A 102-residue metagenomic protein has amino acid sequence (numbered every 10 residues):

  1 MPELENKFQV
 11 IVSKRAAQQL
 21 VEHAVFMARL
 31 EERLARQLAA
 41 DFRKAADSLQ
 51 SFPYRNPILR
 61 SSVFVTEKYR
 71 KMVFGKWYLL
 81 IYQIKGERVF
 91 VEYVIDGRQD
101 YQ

Functional and structural regions predicted by a protein language model:
M1-D41: Arg/Lys-rich, positively charged N-terminal/basic patches that mediate binding to nucleic acids
E3, F74-Q102: Enriched for short, Lys/Arg-rich terminal
A24, P53, I95: Short, flexible helix/strand-to-coil boundary loops that buttress conserved ligand/catalytic motifs in alpha/beta
A24, R43-Q50: Structural signal for well-ordered, non-membrane alpha-helices
E32, D47, S51-Y54, W77 (+1 more regions): Generic structural signal for secondary-structure transition and capping sites
Y54-G86: Basic/aromatic recognition patch in beta-strand/loop cores that engages polyanionic ligands
